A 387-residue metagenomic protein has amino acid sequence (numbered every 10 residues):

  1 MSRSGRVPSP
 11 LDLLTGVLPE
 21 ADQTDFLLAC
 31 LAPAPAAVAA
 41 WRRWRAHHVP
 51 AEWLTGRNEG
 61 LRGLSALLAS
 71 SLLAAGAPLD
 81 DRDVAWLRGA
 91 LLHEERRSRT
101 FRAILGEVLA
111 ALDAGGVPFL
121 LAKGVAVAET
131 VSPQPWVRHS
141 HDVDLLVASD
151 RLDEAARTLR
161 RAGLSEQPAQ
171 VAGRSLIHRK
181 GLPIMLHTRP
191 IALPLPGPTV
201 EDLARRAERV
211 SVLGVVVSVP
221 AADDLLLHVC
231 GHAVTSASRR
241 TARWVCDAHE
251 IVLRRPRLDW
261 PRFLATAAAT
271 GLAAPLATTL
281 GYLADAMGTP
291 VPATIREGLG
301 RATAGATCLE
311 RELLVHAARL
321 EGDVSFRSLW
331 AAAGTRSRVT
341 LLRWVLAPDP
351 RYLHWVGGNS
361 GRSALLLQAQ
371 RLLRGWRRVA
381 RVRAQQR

Functional and structural regions predicted by a protein language model:
S2-H141, V147-R387: Conserved NTP-donor binding/palm subdomain of two-metal-ion nucleotidyltransferases/polymerases, i.e., the charged
